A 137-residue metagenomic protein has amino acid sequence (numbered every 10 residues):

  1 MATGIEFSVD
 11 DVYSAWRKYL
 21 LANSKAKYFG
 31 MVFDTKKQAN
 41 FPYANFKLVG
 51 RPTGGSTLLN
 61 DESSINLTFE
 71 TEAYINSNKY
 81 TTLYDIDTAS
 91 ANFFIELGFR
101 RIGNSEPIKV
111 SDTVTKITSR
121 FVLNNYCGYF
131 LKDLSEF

Functional and structural regions predicted by a protein language model:
M1-L59, K79-D85: Small/polar-rich, solvent-exposed N-terminal microdomains that initiate assembly or binding
M1-Y19, R51-N66, R100-F137: Short, charged interaction patches at domain edges and termini
Y19, N23, A89-L97: Conserved short hydrophobic interaction patches
N23, E70, I86, L134-F137: Low-complexity, intrinsically disordered/propeptide-like segments
K36, E72-Y74, A89, G98 (+2 more regions): Intrinsically disordered, low-complexity regions of eukaryotic proteins
Y43-A44, F69, S119: A broad, low-specificity signal marking well-ordered, structured residues that form hydrophobic/aromatic
V49-R51, E72-N76, N124: Beta-hairpin (beta-strand-turn-beta-strand) motif
T68-F94: Mid-chain, well-packed structural core segment of small domains
